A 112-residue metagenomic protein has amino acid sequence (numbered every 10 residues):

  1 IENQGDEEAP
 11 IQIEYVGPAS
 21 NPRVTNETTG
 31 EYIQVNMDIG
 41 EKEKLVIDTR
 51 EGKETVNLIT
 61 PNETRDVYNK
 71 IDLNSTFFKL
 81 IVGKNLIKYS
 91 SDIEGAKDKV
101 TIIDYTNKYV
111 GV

Functional and structural regions predicted by a protein language model:
I1-V112: Intrinsically disordered, low-complexity segments enriched in serine, threonine, and glycine
